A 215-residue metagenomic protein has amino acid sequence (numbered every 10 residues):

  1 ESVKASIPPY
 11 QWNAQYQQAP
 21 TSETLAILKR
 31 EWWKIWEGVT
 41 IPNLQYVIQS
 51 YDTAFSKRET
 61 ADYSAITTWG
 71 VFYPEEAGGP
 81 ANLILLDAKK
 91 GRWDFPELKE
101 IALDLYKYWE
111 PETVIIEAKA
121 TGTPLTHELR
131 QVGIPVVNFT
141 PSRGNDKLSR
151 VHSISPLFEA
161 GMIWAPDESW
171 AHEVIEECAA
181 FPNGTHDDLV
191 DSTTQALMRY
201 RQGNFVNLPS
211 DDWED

Functional and structural regions predicted by a protein language model:
E1-T53: ATPase catalytic-site recognition across NTP-hydrolyzing enzymes
S2, A19-I27, A65, F72-F181: Mg2+-dependent endonuclease catalytic cores in nucleic-acid-processing enzymes, primarily RNase H-like
Q11-A19, A26-W33, E117, D167-W170 (+2 more regions): Short coil/turn segments at secondary-structure boundaries
L25, A196-D215: Acidic two-metal-ion nuclease catalytic site recognized across multiple nuclease folds, prominently DnaQ/RNase D-T
S50-T53, A118, D188-L189: Generic detector of well-ordered alpha-helical packing
Y51-S64: An active-site-proximal beta-strand-loop segment
S64-I66, V190: Change "...and in nucleic-acid phosphodiester-cleaving endonucleases..." to "...and in nucleic-acid processing enzymes
E177-Y200: Charged alpha-helix within mobile-element recombinases
